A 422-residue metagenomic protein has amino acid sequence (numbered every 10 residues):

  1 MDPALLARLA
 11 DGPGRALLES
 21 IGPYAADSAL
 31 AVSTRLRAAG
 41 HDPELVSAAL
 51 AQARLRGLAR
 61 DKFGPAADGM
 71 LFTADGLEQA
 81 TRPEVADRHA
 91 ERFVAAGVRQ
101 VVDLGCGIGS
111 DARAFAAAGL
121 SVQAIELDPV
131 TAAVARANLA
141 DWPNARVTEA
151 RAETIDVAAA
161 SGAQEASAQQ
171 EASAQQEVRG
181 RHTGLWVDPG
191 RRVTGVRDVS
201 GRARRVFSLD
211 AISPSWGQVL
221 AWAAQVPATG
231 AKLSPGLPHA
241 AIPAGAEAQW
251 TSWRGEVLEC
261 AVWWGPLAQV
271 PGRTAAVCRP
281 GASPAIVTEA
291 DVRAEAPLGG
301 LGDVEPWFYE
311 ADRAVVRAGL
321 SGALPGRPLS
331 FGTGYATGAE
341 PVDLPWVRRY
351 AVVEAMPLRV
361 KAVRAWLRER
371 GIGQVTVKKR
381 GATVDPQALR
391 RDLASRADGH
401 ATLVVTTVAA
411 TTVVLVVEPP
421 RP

Functional and structural regions predicted by a protein language model:
M1-P422: SAM-dependent transferase fold signal centered on methyltransferase-like domains, encompassing both Class I
